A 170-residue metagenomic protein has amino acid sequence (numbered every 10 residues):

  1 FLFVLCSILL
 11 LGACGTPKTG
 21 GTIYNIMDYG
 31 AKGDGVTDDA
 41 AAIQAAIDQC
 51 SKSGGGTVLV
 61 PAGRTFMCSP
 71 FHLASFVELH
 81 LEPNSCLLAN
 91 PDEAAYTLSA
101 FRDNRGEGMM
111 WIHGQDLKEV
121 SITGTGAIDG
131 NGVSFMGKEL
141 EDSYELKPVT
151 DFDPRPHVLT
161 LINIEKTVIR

Functional and structural regions predicted by a protein language model:
V4-L5, G12-R170: Extracellular/periplasmic carbohydrate-active domains that bind, remodel, or depolymerize complex polysaccharides
